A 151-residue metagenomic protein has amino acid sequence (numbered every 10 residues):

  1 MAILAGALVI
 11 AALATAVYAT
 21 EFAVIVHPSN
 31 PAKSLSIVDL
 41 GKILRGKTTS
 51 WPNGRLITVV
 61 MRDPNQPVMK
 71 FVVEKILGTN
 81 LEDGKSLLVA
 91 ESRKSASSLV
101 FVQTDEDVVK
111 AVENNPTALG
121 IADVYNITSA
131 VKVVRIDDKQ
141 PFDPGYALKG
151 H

Functional and structural regions predicted by a protein language model:
A2-A12: Bacterial N-terminal signal peptides
Y18-H151: Exported/periplasmic ABC-transporter solute-binding proteins
